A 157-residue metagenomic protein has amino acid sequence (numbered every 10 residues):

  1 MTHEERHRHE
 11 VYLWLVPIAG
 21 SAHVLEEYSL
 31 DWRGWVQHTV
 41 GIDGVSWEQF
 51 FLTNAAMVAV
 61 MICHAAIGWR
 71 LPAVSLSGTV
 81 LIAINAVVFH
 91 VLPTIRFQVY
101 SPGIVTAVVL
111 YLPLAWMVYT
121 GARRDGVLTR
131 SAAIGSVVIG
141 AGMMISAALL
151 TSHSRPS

Functional and structural regions predicted by a protein language model:
H7-E26: N-terminal signal-anchor transmembrane alpha helix
H9-L13, L71-T79, R130-A133: Membrane-interfacial loop-to-transmembrane alpha-helix junctions, especially the N-terminal start
S21-L25, L81-V91, G140-L149: Aromatic-anchored segments of alpha-helical transmembrane domains
L25-F50: Interfacial loop at the N-terminal end of multi-pass membrane proteins
F51-A65, I84-A86, Y111: Core segments of transmembrane alpha-helices that mediate helix-helix packing or line hydrophobic substrate/ligand
L81-H90, G103-G121: Hydrophobic alpha-helical membrane segments
V91-S101: Membrane-interface helix caps and helix-loop-helix hairpins in membrane proteins
M117-S157: Terminal transmembrane helical module of multi-pass membrane proteins
